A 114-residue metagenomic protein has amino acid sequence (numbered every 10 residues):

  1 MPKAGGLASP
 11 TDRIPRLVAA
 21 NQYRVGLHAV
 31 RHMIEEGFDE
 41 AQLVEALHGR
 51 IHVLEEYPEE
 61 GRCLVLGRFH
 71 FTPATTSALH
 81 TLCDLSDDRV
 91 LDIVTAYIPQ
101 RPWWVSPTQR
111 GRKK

Functional and structural regions predicted by a protein language model:
M1-K114: Ribonuclease/tRNase effector modules and their secretory precursors
